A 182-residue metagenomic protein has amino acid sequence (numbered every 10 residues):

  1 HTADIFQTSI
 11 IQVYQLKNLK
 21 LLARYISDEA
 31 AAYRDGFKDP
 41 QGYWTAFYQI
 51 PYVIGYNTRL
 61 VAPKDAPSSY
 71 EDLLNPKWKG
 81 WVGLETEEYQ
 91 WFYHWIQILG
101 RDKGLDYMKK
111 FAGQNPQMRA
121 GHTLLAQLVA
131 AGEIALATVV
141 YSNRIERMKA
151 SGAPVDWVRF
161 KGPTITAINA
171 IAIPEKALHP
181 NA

Functional and structural regions predicted by a protein language model:
H1-A23, A137-N143: Ligand-binding clamshell of periplasmic/extracellular solute-binding protein-like
H1-T2, Y14-L19, D72, T123-E133: Short helices/loops that flank or line small-molecule/ion binding pockets
T2-T8, A23-I54, E71, W81: A structural signal for short loop-to-beta-strand junctions that line the ligand-binding cleft of periplasmic/secreted
I10-Q12, T58-L60, W78, E87 (+1 more regions): Solvent-exposed coil/turn segments that connect beta secondary-structure elements in extracytoplasmic/periplasmic
L22-A31, Y43-T45, E71, R147-I165 (+1 more regions): Short beta-strand->loop
V53-L60, I96-I98, A167-H179: A bilobed periplasmic-binding-protein/Venus flytrap-type ligand-binding module shared by bacterial periplasmic
P63-K77: Flexible hinge/capping segments at coil-to-helix
W81-P163: Ligand-binding pocket segment of bilobal, Venus flytrap-like solute-binding proteins
